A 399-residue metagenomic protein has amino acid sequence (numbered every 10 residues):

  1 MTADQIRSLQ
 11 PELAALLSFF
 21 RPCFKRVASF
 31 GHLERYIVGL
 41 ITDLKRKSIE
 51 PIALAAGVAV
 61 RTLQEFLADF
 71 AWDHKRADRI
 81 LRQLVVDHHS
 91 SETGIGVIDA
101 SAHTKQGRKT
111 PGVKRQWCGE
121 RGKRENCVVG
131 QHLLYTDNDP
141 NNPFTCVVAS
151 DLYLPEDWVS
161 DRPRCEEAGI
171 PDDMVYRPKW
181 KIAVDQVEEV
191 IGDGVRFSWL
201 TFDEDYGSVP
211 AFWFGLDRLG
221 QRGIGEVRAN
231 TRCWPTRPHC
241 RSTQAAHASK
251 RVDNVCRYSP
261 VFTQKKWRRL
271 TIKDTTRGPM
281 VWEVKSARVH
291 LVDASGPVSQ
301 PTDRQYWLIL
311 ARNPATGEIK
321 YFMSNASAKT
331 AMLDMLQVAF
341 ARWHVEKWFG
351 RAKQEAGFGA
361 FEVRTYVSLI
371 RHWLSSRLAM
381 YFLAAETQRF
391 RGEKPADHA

Functional and structural regions predicted by a protein language model:
M1-K25: Basic, low-complexity segments
A14, D139-R164, A168, D172 (+3 more regions): An anionic, glycine-rich sequence signature occurring as long contiguous blocks
K25-S29, R35-R108, R115, A246-R268: Electropositive nucleic-acid engagement tracts
I52, E92-Q106, L133, L200-Y206 (+4 more regions): Short, conserved catalytic/metal-binding motifs centered on acidic residues
A68-E156, D161, V292-G296: Active-site-proximal, Lys/Arg-enriched surface segment that forms a nucleic-acid-binding/basic interface patch
I98-A102, Y206, R257-P260, T330-V363: Short amphipathic alpha-helical "interface-anchor" segments enriched in bulky aromatics
R164-A245: Domain-level cores of phosphate- or acyl-group-handling catalytic modules
A356-A399: Basic, amphipathic alpha-helical segments enriched in Lys/Arg and hydrophobic/aromatic residues
